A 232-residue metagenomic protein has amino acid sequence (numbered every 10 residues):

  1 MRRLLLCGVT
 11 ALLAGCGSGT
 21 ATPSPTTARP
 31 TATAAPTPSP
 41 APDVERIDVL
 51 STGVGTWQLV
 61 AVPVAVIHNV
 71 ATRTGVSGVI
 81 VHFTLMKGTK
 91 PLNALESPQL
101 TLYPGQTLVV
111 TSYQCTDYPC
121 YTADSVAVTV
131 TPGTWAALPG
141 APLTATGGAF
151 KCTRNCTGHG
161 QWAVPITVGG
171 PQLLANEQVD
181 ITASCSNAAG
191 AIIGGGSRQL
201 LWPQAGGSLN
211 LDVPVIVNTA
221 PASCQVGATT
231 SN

Functional and structural regions predicted by a protein language model:
L13-G15: C-terminal motif of bacterial Sec signal peptides marking the signal peptidase cleavage site
G17-T20: Bacterial signal peptide processing site
T22-P40: Extracellular mucin-like PTS domains
Q58-A65, T157-P165: Short, solvent-exposed loop/turn segments enriched in Ser/Thr/Gly
I67-R73, T167-L173: Asparagine-centered strand-capping/turn motif at beta-strand->loop junctions
R73-G78, L92, L173-Q178, I192-I193: Short acidic/proline- and small/hydrophobic-mixed sequence motifs that coincide with surface turns and coil-to-beta
L92-P119, G194-N218: Intrinsically disordered, low-complexity Pro/Gly/Ser/Thr-rich segments with frequent PxxP/GP/PP motifs and embedded
Y103, V109, C115-Q161, G195 (+1 more regions): Terminal connector regions
